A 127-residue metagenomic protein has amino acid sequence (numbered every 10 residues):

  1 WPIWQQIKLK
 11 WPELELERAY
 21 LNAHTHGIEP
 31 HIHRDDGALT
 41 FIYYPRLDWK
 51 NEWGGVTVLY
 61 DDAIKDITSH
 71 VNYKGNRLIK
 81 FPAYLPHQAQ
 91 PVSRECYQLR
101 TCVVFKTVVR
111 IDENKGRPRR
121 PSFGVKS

Functional and structural regions predicted by a protein language model:
W1-Q5, K10-V125: Catalytic core of non-heme Fe(II) oxygenases with the double-stranded beta-helix
